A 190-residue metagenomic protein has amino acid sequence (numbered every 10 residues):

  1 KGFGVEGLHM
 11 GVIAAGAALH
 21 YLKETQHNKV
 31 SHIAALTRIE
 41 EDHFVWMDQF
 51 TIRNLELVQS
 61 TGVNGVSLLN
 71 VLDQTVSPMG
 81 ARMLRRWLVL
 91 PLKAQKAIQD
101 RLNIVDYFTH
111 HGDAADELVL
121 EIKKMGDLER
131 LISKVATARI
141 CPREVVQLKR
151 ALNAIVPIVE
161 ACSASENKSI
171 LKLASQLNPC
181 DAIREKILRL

Functional and structural regions predicted by a protein language model:
K1-Y107, D116, L120-K123, D127-A136 (+1 more regions): Charged catalytic and DNA/RNA-contacting regions of genome-maintenance and nucleic-acid-processing enzymes
H111-G112: Short intracellular "coupling" helices and adjacent cytoplasmic loop segments at the cytosolic face of multi-pass
